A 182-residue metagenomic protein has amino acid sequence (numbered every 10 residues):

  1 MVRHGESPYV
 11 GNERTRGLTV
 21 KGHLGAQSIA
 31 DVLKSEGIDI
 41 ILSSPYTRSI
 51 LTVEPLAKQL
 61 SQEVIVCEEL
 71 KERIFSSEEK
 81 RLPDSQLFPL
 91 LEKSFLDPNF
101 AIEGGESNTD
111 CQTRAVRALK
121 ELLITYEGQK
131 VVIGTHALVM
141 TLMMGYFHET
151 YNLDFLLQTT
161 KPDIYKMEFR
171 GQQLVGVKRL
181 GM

Functional and structural regions predicted by a protein language model:
V2-V66: Active-site-proximal alpha-helix that buttresses catalytic centers in soluble enzyme cores
S7, V139-M140: Short active-site segment of divalent metal-dependent hydrolases/proteases that encodes the spacing between
G17, K58-R114, L157: Phosphate-handling substructures
S35-G37, L122-Q129: Glycine-rich phosphate-binding loop signature in dinucleotide/nucleotide-binding domains
S43-S44, T113, G134-T135: Short beta-strand scaffold positions
P55, L142-Y146: Active-site signature of alpha/beta-hydrolase-fold catalytic machinery across serine- and Asp/Cys-nucleophile hydrolases
Q129-A137: Generic beta-sheet signal
H148-K178: Domain-level recognition of soluble alpha/beta enzyme cores, biased toward histidine phosphatases/phosphomutases
